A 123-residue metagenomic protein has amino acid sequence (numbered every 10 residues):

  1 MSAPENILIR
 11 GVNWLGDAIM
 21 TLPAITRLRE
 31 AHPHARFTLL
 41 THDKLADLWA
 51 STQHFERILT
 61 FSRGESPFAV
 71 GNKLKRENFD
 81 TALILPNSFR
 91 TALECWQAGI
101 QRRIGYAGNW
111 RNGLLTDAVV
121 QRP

Functional and structural regions predicted by a protein language model:
M1-P123: Catalytic machinery of carbohydrate-active enzymes, primarily nucleotide-sugar-dependent glycosyltransferases
